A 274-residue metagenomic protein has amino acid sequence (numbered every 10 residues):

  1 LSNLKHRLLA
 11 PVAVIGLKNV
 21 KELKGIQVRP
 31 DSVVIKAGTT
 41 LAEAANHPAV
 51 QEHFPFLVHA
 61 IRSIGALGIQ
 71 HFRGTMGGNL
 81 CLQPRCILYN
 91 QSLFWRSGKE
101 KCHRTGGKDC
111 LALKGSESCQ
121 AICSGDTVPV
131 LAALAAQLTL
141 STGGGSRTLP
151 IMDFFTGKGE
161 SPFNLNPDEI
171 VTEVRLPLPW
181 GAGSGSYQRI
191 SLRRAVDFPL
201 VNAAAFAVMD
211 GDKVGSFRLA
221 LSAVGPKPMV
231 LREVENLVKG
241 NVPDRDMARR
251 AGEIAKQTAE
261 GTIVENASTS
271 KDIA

Functional and structural regions predicted by a protein language model:
L1-A274: C-terminal structural segment of proteins
